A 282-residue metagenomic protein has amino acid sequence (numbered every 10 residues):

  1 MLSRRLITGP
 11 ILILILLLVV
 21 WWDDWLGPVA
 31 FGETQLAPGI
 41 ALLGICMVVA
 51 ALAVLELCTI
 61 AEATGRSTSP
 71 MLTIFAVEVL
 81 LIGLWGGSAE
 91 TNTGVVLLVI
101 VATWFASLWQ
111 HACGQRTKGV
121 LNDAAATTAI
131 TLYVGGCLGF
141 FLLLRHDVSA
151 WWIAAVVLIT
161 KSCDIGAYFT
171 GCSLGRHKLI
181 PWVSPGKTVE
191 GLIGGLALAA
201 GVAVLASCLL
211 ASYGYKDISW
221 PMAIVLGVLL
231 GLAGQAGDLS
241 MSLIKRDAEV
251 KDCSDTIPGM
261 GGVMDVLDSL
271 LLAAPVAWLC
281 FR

Functional and structural regions predicted by a protein language model:
M1-L229: Membrane-embedded alpha-helical bundles of polytopic integral membrane proteins
G171-S173, L243-E249, L271, P275-V276: Re-entrant/interfacial helical elements at transmembrane boundaries that shape and gate the permeation pathway
G195, A199-A203, G234, L270-A277: Hydrophobic alpha-helical transmembrane segments in multi-pass membrane proteins
L229-G234, D255-P258: Transmembrane alpha-helix interface/packing and boundary motifs in multi-pass membrane proteins, characterized by
R246-D268: Interfacial loop-to-transmembrane junctions
W278-R282: Juxtamembrane boundary at the C-terminal end of a transmembrane helix
